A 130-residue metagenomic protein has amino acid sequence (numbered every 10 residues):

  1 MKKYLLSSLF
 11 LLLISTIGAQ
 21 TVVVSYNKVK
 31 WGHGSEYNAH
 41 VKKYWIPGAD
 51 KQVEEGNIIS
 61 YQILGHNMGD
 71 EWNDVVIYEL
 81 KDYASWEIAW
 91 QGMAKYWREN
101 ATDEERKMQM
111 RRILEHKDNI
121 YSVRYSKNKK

Functional and structural regions predicted by a protein language model:
Y4-S15: Sec-dependent N-terminal signal peptides
A19-Q20: Boundary of Sec targeting at the N-terminus
Y26-N27, Y78: Solvent-exposed beta-strand motifs enriched in subsets of small alpha/beta binding domains, especially certain
N27-Q52, S60-Q62: N-terminal secretory signal peptides
W31-G32, H66-E71, K81-W86, Y96: Solvent-exposed loop/turn segments at secondary-structure junctions within structured extracellular/periplasmic domains
Y44-I59, I77-R124: An amphipathic, aromatic/His-enriched active-site/gating alpha helix that lines ligand/cofactor pockets
I59-V76: Acidic helix-start/capping segments at beta-turn-to-alpha-helix junctions
K129-K130: Short, solvent-exposed mixed-charge patches
